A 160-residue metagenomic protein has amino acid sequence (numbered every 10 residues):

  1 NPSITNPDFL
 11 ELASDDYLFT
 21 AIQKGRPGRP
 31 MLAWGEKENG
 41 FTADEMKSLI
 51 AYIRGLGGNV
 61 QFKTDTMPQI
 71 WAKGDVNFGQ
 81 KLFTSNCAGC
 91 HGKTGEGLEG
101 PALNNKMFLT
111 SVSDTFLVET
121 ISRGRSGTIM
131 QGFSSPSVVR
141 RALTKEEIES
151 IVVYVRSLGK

Functional and structural regions predicted by a protein language model:
N1-K24, Q80, G92, E96-R123 (+1 more regions): Gly/Gly-Pro-rich "capping" loops immediately C-terminal to redox-active cysteine motifs in periplasmic/lumenal
N1-S3, Q23-I50, L56, T66 (+3 more regions): Axial heme c-ligation environment in periplasmic c-type cytochrome domains
L12, G40-D44, K73, N77 (+2 more regions): Soluble non-cytosolic domains of exported or imported proteins
P30, E45, D75, F83-N86 (+2 more regions): Short pre-active-site segment immediately N-terminal to redox-active cysteine/selenocysteine motifs in thiol-based
L49, I53, G79-K93, I151-V155: The canonical Cys-X-X-Cys-His
G55-L82: Electrostatic cytochrome c docking/interface patches
